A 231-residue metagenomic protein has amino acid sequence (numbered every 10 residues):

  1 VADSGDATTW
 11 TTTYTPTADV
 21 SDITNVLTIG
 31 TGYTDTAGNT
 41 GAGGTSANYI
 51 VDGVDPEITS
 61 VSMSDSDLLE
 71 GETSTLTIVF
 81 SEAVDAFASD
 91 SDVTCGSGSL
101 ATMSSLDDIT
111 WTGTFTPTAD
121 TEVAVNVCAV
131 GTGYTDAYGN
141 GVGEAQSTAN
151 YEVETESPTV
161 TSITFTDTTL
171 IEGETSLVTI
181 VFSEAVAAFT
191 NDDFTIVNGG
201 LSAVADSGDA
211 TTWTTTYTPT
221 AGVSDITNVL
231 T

Functional and structural regions predicted by a protein language model:
V1-T231: Non-catalytic beta-sheet/beta-sandwich ligand-binding modules that flank or precede catalytic cores
